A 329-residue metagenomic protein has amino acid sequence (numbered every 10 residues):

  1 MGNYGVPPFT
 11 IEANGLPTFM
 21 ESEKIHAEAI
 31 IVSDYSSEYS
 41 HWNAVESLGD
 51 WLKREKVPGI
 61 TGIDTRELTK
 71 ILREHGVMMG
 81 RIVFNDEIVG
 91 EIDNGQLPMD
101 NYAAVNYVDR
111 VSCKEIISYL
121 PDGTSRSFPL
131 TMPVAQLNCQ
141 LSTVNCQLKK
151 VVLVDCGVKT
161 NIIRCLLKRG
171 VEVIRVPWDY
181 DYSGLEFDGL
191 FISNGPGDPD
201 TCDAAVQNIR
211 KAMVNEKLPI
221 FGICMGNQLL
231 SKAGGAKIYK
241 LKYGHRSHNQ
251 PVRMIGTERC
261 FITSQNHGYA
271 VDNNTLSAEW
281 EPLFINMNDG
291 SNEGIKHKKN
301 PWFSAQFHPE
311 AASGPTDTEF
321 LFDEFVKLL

Functional and structural regions predicted by a protein language model:
M1-D179, P199, Q207, A312 (+1 more regions): RNA-binding accessory domains that recognize and position tRNA/RNA substrates
I31, F191-S193: Structural motif
K150-D155, T263-S264, F303-F307: Active-site-proximal beta-strand elements of phosphoester/diester hydrolases
Y180-E186: Short amphipathic alpha-helix with an adjacent loop that forms part of the alpha/beta core around
F187, N194-N273, G314-E324: Cysteine-nucleophile active-site neighborhood
E258-N300: Catalytic beta-strand/loop cores that center a nucleophilic Ser/Cys/Thr and support acyl-enzyme chemistry
G294-L329: A glycine-centered loop/beta-turn motif at secondary-structure junctions
